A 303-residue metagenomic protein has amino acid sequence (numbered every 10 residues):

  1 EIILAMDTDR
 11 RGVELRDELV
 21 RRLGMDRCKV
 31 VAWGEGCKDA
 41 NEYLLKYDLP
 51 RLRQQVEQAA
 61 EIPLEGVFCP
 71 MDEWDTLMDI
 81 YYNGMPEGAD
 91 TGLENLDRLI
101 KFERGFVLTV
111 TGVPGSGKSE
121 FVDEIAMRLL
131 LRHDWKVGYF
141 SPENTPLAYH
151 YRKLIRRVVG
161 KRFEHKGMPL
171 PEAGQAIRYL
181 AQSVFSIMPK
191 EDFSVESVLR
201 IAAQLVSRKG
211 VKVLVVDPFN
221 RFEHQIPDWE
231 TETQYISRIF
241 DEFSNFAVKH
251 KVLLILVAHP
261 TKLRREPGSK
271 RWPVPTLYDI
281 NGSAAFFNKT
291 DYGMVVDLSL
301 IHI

Functional and structural regions predicted by a protein language model:
E1-D75: TOPRIM fold recognition
I3-A5, T109, I187, K212-V215 (+1 more regions): Structural motif
D9-R10, E35-C37, E143-L147, E191-F193 (+3 more regions): Conserved nucleotide-binding/hydrolysis micro-motifs of P-loop NTPases
V13, D90-L93, L147, G174 (+3 more regions): Amphipathic alpha-helical transducer elements in NTP-driven molecular machines
L23, H133, K209, K249-K251: Helix C-cap/helix->beta junction micro-motif
E65-K161: The Walker A/P-loop phosphate-binding site
H133-E230, R238: Conserved inter-motif catalytic segment of the P-loop NTP-binding fold
R238-I301: Phosphate-binding/switch region of NTP-binding enzymes
